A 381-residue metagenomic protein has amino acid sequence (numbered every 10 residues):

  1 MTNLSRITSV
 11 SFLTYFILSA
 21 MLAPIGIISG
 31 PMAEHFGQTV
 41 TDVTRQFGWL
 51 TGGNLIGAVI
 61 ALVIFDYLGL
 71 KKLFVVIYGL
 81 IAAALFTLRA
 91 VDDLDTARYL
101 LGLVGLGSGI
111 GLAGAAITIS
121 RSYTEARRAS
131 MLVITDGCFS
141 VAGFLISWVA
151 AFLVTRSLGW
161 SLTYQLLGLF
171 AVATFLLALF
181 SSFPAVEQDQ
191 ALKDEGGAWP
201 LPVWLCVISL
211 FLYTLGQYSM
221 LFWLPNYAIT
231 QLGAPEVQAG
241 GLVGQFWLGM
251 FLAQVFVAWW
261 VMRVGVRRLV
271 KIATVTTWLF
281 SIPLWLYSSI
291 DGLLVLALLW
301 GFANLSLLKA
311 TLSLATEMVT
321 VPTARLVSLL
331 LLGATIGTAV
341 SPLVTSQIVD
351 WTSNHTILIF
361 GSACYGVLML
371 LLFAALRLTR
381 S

Functional and structural regions predicted by a protein language model:
A23, L50-V59, F144, W247-V255 (+1 more regions): Residue-level signature of mid-helix packing/kink "hotspots" within the transmembrane helices of 12-pass Major
I25-G26, L201-G244, F251: Extracytoplasmic gate region of multi-pass secondary transporters
I56-D92: Conserved MFS/SLC helix-loop-helix module at the cytosolic interface between two early adjacent transmembrane helices
G57-G69, A253-G265, V349-D350: Helix-to-loop junctions at the C-terminal end of transmembrane segments in multipass secondary transporters
L100-G137: Cytoplasmic helix-loop-helix junction between adjacent transmembrane helices in 12-TM secondary transporters
I134-F183: Helix-loop-helix hairpin linking two adjacent transmembrane segments in secondary transporters
R267-T311: C-terminal transmembrane helical hairpin of 12-TM major facilitator-type secondary transporters
V321-W351: A late C-terminal transmembrane helix in Major Facilitator Superfamily
